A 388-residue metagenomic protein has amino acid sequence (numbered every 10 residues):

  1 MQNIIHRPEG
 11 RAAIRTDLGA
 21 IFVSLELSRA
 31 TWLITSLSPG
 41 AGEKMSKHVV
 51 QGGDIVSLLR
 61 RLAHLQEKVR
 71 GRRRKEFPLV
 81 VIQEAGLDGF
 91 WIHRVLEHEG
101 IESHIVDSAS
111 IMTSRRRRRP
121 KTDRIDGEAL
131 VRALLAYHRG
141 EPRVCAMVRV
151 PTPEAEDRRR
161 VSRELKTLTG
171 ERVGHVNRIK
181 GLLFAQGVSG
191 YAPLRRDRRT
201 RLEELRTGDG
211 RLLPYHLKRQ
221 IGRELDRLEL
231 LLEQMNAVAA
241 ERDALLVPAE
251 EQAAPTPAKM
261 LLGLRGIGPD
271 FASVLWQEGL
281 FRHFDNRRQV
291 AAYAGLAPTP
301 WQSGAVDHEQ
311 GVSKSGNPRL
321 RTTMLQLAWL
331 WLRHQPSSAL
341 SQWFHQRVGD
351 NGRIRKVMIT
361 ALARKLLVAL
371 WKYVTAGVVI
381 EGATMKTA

Functional and structural regions predicted by a protein language model:
M1-A388: A detector of single, family-specific signature residues that are central to catalytic or substrate-handling motifs
